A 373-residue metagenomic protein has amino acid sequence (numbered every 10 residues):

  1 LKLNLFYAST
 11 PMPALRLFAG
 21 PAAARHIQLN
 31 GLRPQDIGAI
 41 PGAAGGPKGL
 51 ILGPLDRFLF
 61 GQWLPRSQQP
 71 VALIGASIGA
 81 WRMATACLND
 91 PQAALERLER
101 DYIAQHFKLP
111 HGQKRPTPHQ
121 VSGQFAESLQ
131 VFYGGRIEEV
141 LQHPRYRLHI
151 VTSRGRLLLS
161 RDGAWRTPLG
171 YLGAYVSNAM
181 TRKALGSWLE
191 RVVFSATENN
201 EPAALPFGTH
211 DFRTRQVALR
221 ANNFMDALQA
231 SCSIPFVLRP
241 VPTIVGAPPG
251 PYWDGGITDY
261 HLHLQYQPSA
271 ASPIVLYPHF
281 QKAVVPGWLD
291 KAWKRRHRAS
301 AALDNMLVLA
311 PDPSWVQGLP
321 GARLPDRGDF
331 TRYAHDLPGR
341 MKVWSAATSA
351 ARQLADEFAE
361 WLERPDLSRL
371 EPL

Functional and structural regions predicted by a protein language model:
L3-A72, T85-L373: Patatin-like phospholipase
G75, G79: Gly/Ala-rich beta-loop-alpha elbow adjacent to hydrolase catalytic centers
